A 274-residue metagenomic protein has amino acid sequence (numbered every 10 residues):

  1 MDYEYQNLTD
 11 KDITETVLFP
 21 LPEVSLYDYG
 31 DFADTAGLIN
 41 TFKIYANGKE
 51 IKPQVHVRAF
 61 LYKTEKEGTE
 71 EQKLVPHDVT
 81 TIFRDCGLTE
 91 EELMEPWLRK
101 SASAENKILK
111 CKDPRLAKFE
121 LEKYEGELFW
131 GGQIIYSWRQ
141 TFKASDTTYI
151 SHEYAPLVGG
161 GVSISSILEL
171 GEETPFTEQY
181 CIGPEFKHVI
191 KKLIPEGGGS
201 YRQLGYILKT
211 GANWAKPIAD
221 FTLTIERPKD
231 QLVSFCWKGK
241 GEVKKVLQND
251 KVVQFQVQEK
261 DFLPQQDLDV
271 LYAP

Functional and structural regions predicted by a protein language model:
M1-P274: Lumenal/extracellular ectodomains and adaptor appendage modules of the eukaryotic vesicle/secretory system
